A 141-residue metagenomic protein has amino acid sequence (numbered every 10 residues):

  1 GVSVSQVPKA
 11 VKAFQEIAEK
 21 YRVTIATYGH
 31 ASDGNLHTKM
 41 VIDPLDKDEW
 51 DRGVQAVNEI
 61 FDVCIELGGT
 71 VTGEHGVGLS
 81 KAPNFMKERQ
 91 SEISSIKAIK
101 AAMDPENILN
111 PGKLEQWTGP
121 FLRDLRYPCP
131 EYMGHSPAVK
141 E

Functional and structural regions predicted by a protein language model:
G1-E141: Conserved glycine-rich FAD pyrophosphate-binding loop
